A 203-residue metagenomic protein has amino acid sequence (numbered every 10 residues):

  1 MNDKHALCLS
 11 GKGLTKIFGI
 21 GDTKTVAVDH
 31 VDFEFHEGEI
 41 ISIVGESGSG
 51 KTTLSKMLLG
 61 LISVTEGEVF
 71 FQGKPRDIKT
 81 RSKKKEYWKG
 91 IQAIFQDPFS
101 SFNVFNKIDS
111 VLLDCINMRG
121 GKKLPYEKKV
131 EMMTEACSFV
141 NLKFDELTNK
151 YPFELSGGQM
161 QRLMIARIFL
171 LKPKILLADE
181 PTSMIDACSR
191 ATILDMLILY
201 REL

Functional and structural regions predicted by a protein language model:
V44-E46: The feature captures the beta-strand-to-loop junction immediately N-terminal to the Walker
L59: Helix-to-loop junction immediately C-terminal to a conserved catalytic motif
G67-D77, Y87: Conserved ABC transporter NBD signature motif
D97, V104-M118: Q-loop/switch helix immediately C-terminal to the Walker
Y151-L155, Q159: Conserved ABC ATPase signature
I165-A166, I193: Hydrophobic anchor residue at the start of the ABC signature
K172: Conserved catalytic motifs of ABC-family nucleotide-binding domains
